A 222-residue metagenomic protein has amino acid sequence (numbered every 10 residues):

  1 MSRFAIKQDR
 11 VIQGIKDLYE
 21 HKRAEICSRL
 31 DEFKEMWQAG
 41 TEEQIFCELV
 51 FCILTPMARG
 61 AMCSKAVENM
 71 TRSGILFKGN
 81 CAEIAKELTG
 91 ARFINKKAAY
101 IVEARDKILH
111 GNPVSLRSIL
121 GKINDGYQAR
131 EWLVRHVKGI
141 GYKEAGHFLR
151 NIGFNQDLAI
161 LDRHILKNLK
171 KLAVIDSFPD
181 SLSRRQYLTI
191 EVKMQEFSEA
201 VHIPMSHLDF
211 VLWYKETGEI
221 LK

Functional and structural regions predicted by a protein language model:
M1-M36, A98, P113-K222: C-terminal accessory module of base-excision DNA glycosylases/AP lyases that mediates lesion recognition and DNA
M1-S73, F77-A91, L221: Structure-specific DNA junction-binding interface
E42, F46, R59, K97 (+2 more regions): Hydrophobic (often cysteine-bearing) scaffold residues that line and stabilize catalytic clefts of nucleotide/cofactor
E48-L49, E83, A99-E103, H147 (+1 more regions): Amphipathic alpha-helical interaction segments
E48-M57, E103-D106, R150, D209-T217: Short, hydrophobic/amphipathic alpha-helical patches that form generic packing surfaces within helical domains
A61-K65, G79, K96, K143 (+1 more regions): Alpha-helix N-cap and coil->helix boundary residues
V67-K138: Alpha-helical ds-nucleic-acid-binding substructure associated with the helix-hairpin-helix region of base-excision DNA
